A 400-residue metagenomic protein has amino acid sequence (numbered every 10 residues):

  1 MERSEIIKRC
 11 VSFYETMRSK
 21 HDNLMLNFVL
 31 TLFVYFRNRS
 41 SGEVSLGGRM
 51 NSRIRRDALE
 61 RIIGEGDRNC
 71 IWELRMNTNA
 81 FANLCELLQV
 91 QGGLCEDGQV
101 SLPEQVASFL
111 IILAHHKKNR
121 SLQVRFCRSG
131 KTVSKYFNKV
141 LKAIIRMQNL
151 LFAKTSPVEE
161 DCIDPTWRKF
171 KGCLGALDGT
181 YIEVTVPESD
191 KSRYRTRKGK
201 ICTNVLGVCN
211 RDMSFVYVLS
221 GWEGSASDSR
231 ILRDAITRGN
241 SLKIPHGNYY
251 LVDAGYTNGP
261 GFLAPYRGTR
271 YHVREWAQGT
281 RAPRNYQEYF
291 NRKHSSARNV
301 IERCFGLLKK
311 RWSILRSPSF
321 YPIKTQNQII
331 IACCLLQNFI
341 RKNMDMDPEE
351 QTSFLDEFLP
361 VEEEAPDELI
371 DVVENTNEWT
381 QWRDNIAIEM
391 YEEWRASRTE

Functional and structural regions predicted by a protein language model:
M1-E400: Short, polybasic Lys/Arg-rich linear motifs in disordered N-terminal/cytosolic regions
